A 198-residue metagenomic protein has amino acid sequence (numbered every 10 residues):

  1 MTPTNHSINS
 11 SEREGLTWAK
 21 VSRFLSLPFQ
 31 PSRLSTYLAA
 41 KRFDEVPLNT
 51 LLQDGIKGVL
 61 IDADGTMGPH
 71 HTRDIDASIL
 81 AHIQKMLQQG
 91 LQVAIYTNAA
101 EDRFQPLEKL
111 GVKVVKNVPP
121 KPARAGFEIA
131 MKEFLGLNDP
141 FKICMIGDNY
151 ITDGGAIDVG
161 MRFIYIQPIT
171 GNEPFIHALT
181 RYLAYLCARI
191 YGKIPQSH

Functional and structural regions predicted by a protein language model:
T2-G55, R73, L80-Y96, E101-C144 (+1 more regions): Asp-based, Mg2+/Mn2+-dependent phosphohydrolase catalytic module
D54-H70: Asp-based phosphoryl-transfer active-site loop
M67, A77-S78: A positional/architectural concept
